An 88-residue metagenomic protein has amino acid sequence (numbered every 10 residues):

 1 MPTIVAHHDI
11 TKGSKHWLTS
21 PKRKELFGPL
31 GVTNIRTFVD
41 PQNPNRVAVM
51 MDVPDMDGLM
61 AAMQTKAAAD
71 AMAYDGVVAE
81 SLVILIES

Functional and structural regions predicted by a protein language model:
M1-A71, D75-S88: Short S/T/G/P-rich N-terminal loop/turn motif that feeds into the first structured element of a domain
